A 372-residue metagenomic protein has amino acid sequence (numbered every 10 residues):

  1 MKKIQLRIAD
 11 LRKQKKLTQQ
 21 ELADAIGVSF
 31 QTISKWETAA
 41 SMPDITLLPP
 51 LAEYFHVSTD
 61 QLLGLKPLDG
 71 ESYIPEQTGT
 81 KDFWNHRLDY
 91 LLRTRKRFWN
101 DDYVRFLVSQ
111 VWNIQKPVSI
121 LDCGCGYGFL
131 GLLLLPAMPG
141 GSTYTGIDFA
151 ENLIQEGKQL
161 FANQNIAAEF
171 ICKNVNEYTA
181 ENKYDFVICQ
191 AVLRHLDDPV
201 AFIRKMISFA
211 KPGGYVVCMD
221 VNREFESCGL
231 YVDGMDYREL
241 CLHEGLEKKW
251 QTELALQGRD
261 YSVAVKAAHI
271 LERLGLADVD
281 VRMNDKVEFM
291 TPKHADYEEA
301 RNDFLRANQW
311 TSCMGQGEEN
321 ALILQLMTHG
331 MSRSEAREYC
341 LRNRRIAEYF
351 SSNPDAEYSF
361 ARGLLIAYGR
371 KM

Functional and structural regions predicted by a protein language model:
M1-Q14: A short, Lys/Arg-rich alpha-helix, primarily the initiator
T46-Q61: DNA major-groove recognition helix of helix-turn-helix/homeodomain DNA-binding modules
P67-V118, F129-L133, A137, L153: Conserved class I S-adenosyl-L-methionine
L121-C123, Y127-E177: Class I SAM-dependent methyltransferase SAM/SAH-binding core
I188: A conserved beta-strand element that flanks and buttresses the S-adenosyl-L-methionine
A201-Y215: A short glycine-rich, Lys/Arg-flanked "PGG" loop and its adjoining helix->strand segment in the class I
C218-N308: Conserved catalytic/acceptor-binding region of the Class I
Y261, V265, D280-M372: Conserved Class I S-adenosyl-L-methionine
